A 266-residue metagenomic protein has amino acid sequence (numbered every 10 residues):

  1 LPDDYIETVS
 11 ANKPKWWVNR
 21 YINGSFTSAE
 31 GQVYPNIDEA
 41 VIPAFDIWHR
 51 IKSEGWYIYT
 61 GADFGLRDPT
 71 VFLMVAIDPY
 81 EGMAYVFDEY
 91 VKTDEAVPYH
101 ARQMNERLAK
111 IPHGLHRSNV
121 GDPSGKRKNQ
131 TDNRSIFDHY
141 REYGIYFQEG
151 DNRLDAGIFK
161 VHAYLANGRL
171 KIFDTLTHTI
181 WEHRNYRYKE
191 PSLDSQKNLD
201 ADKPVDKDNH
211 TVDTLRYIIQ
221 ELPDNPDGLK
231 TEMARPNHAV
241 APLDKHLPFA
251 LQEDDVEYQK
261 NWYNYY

Functional and structural regions predicted by a protein language model:
L1-F64: ATPase catalytic-site recognition across NTP-hydrolyzing enzymes
I6-S10, Y21, V71, L154-L165: Short, Φ-rich (hydrophobic/aromatic) sequence segments
D63-G65, Y90, S124, L215: Anionic group-transfer/hydrolysis microenvironments
L66-T70, E81-G82: Coil-to-beta-strand transition motifs
T70-A76, R216: Short beta-strand scaffold segments in enzyme catalytic cores
Y80-P204, N225-L251, D255-Y266: Mg2+-dependent endonuclease catalytic cores in nucleic-acid-processing enzymes, primarily RNase H-like
F159-V161, A166, T211-I219: Glycine-rich phosphate-binding/hydrolytic loop that grips phosphoryl groups
I218-P226: Short, hydrophobic alpha-helical segments
